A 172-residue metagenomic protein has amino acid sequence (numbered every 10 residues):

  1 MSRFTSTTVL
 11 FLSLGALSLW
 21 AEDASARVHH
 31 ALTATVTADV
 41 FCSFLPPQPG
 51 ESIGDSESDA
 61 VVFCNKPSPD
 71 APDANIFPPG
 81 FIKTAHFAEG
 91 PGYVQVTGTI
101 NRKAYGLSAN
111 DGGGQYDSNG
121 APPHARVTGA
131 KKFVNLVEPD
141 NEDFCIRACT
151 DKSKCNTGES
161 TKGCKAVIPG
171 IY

Functional and structural regions predicted by a protein language model:
M1-R27: Fungal secretory targeting signals
A21-Y172: Mature, structured extracellular domains of secreted fungal proteins
